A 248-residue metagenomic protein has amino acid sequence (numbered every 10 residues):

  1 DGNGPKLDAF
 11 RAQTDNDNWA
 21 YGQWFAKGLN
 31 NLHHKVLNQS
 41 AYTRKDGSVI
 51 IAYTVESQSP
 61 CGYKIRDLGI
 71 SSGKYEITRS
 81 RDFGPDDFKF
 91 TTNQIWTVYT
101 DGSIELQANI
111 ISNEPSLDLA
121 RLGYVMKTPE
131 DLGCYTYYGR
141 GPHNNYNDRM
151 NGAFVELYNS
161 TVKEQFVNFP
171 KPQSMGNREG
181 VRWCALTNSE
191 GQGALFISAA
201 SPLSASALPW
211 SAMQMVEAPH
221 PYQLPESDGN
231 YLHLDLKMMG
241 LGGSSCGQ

Functional and structural regions predicted by a protein language model:
D1-Q248: Beta-strand/loop-rich accessory regions of lumenal/periplasmic or secreted enzymes, predominantly carbohydrate-active
